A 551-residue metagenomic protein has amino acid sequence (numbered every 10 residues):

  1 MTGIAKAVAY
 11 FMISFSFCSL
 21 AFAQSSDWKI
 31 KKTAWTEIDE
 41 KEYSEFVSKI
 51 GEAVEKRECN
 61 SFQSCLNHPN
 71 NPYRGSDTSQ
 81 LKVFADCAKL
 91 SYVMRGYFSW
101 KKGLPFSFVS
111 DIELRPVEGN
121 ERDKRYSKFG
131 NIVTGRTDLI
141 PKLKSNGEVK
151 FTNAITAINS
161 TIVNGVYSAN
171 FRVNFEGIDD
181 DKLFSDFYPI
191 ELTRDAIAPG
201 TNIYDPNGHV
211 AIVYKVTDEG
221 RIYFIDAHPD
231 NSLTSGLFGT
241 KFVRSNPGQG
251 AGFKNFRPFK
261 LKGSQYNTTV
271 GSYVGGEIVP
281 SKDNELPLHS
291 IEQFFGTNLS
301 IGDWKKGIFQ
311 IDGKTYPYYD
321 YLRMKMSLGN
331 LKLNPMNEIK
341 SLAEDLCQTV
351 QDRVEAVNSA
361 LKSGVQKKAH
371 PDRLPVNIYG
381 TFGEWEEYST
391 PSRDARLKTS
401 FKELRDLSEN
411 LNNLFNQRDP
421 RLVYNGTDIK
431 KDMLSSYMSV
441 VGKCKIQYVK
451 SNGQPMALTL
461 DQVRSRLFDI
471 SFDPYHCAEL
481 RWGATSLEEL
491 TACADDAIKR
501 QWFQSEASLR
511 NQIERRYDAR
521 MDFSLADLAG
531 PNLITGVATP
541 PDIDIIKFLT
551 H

Functional and structural regions predicted by a protein language model:
M1-K6: N-terminal secretory signal peptides that target proteins for export/translocation
V8-S19: Bacterial N-terminal signal peptides
F17-S19, C87, H209: Generic detector of short, well-ordered, non-transmembrane alpha-helical segments enriched in hydrophobic residues
Q24-A169, G177, L261-H551: Mixed-charge, low-complexity intrinsically disordered regions
N164-D218: ...with weaker cross-activation on analogous glycine-rich loops/strands in unrelated enzymes
P206, Y214-G236: Catalytic Cys-His active-site segments of thiol-dependent hydrolases/isopeptidases
P229-P280: Glycine- and charge-enriched low-complexity intrinsically disordered segments
